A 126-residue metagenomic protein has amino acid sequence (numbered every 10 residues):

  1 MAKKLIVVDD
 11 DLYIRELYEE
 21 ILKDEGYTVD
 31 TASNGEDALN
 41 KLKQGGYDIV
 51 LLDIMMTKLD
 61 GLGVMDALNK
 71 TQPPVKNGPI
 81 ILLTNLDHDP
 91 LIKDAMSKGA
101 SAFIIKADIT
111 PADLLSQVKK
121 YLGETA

Functional and structural regions predicted by a protein language model:
K3, N34-D37, D60-D66: Acidic catalytic/metal-coordinating carboxylates
D9, D53, T84: Active-site residues of response regulator receiver
R15, T57-D60: The feature encodes the CheY-like receiver
E16-D24: Charged docking surfaces used in two-component/phosphorelay signaling
T31-I49: Acidic, metal-coordinating helix/loop segments flanking the phosphotransfer/catalytic sites of two-component signaling
N40, L62-V75: Short amphipathic alpha-helix used as the core "switch/output" element in two-component signaling
G61, M96-A102: As written
